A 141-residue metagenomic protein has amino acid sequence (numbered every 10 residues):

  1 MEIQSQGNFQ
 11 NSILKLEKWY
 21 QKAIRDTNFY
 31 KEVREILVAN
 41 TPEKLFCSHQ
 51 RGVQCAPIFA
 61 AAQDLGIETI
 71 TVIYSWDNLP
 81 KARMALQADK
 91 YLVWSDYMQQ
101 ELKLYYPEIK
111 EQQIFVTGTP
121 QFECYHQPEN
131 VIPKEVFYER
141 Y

Functional and structural regions predicted by a protein language model:
M1-V131, E135-V136: Active-site and donor-binding regions of nucleotide-sugar-utilizing enzymes
F137-Y141: Solvent-exposed, non-transmembrane loop/terminal regulatory segments of multi-pass membrane proteins
